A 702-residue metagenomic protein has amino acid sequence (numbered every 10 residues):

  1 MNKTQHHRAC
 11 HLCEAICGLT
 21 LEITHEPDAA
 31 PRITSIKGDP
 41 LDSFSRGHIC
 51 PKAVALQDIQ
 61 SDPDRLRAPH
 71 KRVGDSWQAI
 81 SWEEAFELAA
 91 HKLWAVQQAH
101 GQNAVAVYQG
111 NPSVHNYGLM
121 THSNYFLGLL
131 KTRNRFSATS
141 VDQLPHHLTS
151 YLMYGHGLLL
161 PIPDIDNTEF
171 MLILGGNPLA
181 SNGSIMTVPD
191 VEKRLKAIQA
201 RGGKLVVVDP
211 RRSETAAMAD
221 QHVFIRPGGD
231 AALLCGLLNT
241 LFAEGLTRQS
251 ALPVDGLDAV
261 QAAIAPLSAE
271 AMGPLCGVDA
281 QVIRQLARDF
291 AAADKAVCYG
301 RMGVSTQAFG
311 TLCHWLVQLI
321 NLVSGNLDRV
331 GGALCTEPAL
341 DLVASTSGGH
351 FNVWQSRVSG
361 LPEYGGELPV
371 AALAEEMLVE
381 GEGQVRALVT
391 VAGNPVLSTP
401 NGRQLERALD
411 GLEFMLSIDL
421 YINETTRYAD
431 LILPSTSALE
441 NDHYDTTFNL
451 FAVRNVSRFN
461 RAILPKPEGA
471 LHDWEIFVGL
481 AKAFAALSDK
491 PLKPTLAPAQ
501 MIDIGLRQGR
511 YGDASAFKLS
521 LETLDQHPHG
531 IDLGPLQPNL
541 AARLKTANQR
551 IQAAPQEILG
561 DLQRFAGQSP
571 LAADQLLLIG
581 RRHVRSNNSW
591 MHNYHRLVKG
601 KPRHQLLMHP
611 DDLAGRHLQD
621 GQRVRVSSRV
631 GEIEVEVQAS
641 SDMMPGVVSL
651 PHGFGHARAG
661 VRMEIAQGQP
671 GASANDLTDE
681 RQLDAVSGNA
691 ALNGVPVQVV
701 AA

Functional and structural regions predicted by a protein language model:
M1-E244, D279, E363, V391 (+4 more regions): N-terminal export/assembly segments and adjacent metallocofactor-ligating motifs of anaerobic energy-metabolism
G101-A104, T247-S250, V297, D328-C335 (+1 more regions): Flexible, glycine/charged-enriched surface loops at secondary-structure junctions
Y108-H115, P274-V278, R301-A308, L340 (+1 more regions): Conserved short loop/turn motifs at secondary-structure junctions
M120-K196, G203-V208, A232-C235, Q318-R427 (+4 more regions): Extended redox/cofactor-interaction regions of prokaryotic respiratory oxidoreductases
N167, M171-L174, G256-C276: Conserved thiamine diphosphate
A219-F224, L439, H443-T446, N455-K466: Short beta-alpha connecting loops at secondary-structure transitions that line or flank enzyme active sites
D430: Catalytic, metal-anchored helix/loop core of enzyme active sites in primary metabolism
R461-L524, S589, R596-L607, D611-A702: Long, contiguous, secondary-structure-rich segments that constitute the structural scaffold of globular domains
